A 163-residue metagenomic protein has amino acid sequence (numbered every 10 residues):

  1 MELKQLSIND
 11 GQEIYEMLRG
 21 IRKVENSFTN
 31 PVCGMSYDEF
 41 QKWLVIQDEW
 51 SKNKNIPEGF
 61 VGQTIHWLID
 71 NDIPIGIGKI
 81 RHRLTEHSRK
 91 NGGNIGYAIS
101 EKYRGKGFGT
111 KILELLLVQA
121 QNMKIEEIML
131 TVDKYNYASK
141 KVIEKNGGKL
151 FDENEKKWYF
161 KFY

Functional and structural regions predicted by a protein language model:
M1-N94, E155-Y163: GNAT-family acyltransferases
E2, G96, M129-T131: Short aromatic/hydrophobic contact patches that present stacked aromatics for nucleic-acid/ligand binding
G20, R81, K106-M123, E155-K156 (+1 more regions): Extended, folded domain segments that form the structural surfaces/walls around functional sites
R83-T85, K102, Y135: Short coil/turn motifs at secondary-structure junctions
G96-I99, G105-V118, K140-K145: Conserved acetyl-CoA-binding loop-helix of GNAT-fold acetyltransferases
Q121-T131: Conserved GNAT acetyl-CoA-binding A-motif
L130-A138: Conserved beta-strand-loop-alpha-helix junction that forms the acyl-donor binding cleft
T131, E144-F162: Conserved catalytic-core motifs of GNAT/GCN5-like acyltransferases
